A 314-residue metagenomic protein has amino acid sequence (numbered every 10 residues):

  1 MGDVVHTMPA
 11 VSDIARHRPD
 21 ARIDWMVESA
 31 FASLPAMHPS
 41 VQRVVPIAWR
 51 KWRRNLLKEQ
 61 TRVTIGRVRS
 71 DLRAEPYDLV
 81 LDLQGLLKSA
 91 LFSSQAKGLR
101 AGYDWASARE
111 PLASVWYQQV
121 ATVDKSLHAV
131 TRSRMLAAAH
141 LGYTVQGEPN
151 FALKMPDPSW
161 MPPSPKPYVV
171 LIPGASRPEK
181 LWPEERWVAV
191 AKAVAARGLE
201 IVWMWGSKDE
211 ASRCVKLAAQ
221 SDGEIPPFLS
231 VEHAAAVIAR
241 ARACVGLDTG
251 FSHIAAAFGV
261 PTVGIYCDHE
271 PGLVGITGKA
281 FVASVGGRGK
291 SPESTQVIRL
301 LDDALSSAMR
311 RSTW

Functional and structural regions predicted by a protein language model:
M1-W314: Catalytic machinery of carbohydrate-active enzymes, primarily nucleotide-sugar-dependent glycosyltransferases
